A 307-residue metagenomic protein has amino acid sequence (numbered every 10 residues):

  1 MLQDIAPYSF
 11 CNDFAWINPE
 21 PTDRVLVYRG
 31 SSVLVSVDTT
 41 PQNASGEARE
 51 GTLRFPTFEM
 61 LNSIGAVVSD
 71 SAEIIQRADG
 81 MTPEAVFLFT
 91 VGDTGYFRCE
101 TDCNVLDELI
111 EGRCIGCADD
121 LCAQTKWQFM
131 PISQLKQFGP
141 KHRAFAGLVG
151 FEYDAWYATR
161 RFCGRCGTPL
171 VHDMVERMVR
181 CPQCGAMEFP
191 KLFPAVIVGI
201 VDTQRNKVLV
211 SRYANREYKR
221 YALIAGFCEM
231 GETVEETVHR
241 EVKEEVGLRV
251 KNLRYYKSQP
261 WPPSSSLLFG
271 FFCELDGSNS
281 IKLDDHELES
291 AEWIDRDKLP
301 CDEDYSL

Functional and structural regions predicted by a protein language model:
M1-P140: N-terminal alpha-helical interaction blocks
V68, A144, R180-Q183, L253: Short Pro/Gly-enriched beta-strand edge/turn motifs at strand-loop
I74-K136, G226-L307: Unchanged
A123-Q128, R143, G150-Y157: Conserved Class I S-adenosyl-L-methionine-dependent methyltransferase catalytic core
L148-V201: Cys/His-rich short segments
T159, P194, Q204-R205, E217 (+2 more regions): A generic structural signal for well-ordered coil/turn residues at beta-strand boundaries that shape enzyme active-site
V175, L192-F193, A222, S265-S266 (+1 more regions): Short glycine/proline-enriched turns and hinge-like loops at secondary-structure junctions
M178-L223, F227-C228, R249-V250, C273-L275: N-terminal strand-loop-strand
